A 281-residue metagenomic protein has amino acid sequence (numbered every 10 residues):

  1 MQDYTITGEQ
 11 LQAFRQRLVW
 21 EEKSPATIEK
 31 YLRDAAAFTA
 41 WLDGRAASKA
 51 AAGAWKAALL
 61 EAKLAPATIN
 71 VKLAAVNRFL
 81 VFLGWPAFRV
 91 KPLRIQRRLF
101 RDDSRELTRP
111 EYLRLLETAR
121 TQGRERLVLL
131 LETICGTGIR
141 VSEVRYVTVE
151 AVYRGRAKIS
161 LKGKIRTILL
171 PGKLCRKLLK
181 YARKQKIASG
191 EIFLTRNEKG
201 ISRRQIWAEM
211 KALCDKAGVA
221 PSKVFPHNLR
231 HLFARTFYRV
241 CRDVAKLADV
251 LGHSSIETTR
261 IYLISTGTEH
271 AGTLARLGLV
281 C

Functional and structural regions predicted by a protein language model:
M1-C281: Conserved catalytic core of the tyrosine transesterase superfamily
